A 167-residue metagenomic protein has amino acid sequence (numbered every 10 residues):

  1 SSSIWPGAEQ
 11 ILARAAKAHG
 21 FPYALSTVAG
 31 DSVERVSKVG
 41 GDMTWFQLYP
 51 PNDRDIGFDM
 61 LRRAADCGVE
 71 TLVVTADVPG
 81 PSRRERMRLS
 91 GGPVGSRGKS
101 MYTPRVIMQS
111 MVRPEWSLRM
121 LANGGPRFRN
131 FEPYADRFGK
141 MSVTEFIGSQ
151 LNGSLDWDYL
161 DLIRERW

Functional and structural regions predicted by a protein language model:
S1-W167: Active-site entrance/lid segments in N-terminal catalytic domains of soluble metabolic enzymes
